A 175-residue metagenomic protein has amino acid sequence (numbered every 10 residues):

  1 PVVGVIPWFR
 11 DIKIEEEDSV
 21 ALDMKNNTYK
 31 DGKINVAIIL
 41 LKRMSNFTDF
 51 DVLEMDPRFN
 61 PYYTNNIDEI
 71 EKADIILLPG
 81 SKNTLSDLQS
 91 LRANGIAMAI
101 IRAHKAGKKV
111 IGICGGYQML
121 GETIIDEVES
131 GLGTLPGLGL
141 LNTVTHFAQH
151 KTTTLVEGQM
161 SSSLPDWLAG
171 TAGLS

Functional and structural regions predicted by a protein language model:
P1, I76, C114: Residue-level signal for inorganic ion chemistry
P1-Y62, N66-A73, L140, V144-S175: C-terminal lobe/tail of nucleotide-utilizing enzymes
S19-V20, L77-P79, D126-E127: Short low-complexity, flexible loop/linker segments enriched in glycine and/or proline with clustered acidic
M44-A93, A97-K109: Long hydrophobic segments that form regular secondary structure
S81-L174: Cysteine-nucleophile active-site neighborhood
